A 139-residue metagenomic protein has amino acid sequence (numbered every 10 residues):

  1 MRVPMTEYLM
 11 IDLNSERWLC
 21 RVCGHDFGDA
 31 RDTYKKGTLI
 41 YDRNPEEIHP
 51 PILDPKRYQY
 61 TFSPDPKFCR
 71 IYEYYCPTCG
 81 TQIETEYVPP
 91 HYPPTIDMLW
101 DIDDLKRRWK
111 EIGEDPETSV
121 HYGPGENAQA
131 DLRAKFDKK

Functional and structural regions predicted by a protein language model:
M1-I11, P90-K139: Short, intrinsically disordered terminal segments enriched in charged and Pro/Gly residues
P4-Y8, R21, H25-P66, V88-P90: Short recognition patches in nucleic-acid-associated and regulatory proteins
S15-C20, I71-E73: Residues immediately within or flanking Cys/His clusters that coordinate Zn2+ in small zinc-binding modules
C20-G24, C76-C79: Short cysteine-rich clusters marking metal-coordination/redox-active sites
G28, C79-E84: Short loop/beta submotifs within extracellular cysteine-rich repeat domains
P55-S63, F68-E73, E117-G125: A short, charged
P64-Y75, I83-L105: Polybasic, low-complexity binding patches
